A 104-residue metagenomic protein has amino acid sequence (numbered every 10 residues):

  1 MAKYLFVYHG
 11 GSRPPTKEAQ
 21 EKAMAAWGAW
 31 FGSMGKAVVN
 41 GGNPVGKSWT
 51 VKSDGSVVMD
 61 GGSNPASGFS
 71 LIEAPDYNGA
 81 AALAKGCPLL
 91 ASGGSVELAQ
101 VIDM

Functional and structural regions predicted by a protein language model:
M1-M104: Conserved, structured core segments of small domains
